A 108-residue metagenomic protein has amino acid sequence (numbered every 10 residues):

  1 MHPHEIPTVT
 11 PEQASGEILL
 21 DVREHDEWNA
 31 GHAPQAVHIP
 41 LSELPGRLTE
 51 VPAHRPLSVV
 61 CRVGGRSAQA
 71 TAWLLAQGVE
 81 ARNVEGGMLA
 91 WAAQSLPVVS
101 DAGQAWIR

Functional and structural regions predicted by a protein language model:
M1-I18, E24-P56, G65-R108: Rhodanese-like catalytic fold shared by cysteine-dependent sulfurtransferases and DSP/PTP-type phosphatases
V60: Short, surface-exposed ligand- or partner-binding patches at beta-edge/loop junctions that are enriched in aromatics
